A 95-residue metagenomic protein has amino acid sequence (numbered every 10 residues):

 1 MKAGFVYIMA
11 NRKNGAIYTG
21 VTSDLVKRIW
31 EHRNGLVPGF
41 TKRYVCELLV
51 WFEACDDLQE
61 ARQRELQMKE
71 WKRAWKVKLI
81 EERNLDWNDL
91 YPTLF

Functional and structural regions predicted by a protein language model:
M1-P38, K42-A54, Q59-L66, R83-L85 (+1 more regions): GIY-YIG nuclease catalytic motif and its immediate N-terminal context
L66-I80: Short arginine-rich
